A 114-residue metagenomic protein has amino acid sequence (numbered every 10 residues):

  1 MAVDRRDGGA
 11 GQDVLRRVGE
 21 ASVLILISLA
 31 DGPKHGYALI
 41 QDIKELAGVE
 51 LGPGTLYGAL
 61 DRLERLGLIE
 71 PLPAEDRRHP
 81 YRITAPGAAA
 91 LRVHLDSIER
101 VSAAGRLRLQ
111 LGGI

Functional and structural regions predicted by a protein language model:
M1-L15: Short, Lys/Arg-enriched N-terminal segment that forms or immediately precedes the first helix of a structured domain
R6, R92-I114: Amphipathic alpha-helical dimerization/coiled-coil segments that flank or bridge DNA-binding/regulatory modules
Q12-T55, E75: N-terminal helix-turn-helix DNA-binding core of bacterial DNA-binding proteins
S28-D31, L72, A90, H94-S97: Histidine kinase transmitter module recognition
D31-H35, R62, G87: Short, charged/polar surface micro-motifs in flexible loops or helix N-caps
L56-G58, R62-L63: Basic amphipathic alpha-helical segments that dock to polyanions
E64-E75, R82: Beta-hairpin "wing" of winged helix-turn-helix
D76-L95: Basic, amphipathic "hinge/linker" alpha-helix immediately C-terminal to the N-terminal HTH DNA-binding motif
